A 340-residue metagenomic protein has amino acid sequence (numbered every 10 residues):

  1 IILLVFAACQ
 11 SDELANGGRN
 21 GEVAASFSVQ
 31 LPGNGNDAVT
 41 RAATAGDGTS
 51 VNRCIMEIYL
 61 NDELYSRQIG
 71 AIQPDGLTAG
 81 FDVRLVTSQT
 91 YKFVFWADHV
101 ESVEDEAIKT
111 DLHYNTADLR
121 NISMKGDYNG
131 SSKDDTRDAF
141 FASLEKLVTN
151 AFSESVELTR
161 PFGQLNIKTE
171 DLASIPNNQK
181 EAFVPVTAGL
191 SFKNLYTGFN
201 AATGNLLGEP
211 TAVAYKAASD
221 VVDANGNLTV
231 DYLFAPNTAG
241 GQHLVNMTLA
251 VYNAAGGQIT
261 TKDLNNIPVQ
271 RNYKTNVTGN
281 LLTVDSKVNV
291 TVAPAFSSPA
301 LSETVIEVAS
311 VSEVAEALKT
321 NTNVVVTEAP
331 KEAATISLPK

Functional and structural regions predicted by a protein language model:
V5-P32, I167, N272, V277-L301: Bacterial Sec-dependent N-terminal signal peptides
E22-S174: Short, low-hydrophobicity acidic/polar segments
A43-T110, S174-Y273, A300-I306: Tryptophan-paired
S155-F162, D231-G240, L281: Conserved "repeat-terminator" motif of extracellular CCP/Sushi domains
S286-P294, V305-L318: Disulfide-bonded cysteine-rich modules in secreted/extracellular proteins, activating on the conserved Cys frameworks
S310-K319, K331-K340: Short, T/G/N/S-enriched strand-turn elements that build extracellular solenoid repeat scaffolds
E328: Residues on the solvent-exposed faces and adjacent turns of beta-rich solenoids used to engage binding targets
